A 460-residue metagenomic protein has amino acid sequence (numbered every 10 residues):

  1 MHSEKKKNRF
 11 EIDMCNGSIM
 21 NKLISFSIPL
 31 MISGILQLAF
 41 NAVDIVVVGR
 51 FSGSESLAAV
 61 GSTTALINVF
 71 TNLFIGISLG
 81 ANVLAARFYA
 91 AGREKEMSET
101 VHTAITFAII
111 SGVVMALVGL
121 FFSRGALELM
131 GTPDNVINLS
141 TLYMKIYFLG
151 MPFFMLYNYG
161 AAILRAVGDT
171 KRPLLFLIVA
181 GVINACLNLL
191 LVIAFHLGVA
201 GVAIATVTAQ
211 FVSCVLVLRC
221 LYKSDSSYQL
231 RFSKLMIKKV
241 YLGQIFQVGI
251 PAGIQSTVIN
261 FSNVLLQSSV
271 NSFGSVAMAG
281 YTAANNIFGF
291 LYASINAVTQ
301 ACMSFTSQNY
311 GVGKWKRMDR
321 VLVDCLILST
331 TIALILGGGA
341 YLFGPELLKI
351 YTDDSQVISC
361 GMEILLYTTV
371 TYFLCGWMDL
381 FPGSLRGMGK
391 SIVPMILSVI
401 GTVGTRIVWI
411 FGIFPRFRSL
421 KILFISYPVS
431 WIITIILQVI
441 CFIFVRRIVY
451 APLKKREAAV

Functional and structural regions predicted by a protein language model:
M1-S27, A85-G150, A194-I250, T306-T371 (+1 more regions): Short alpha-helical transmembrane segments in multi-pass integral membrane proteins
N16, M20-A39, V43, L66-L73 (+8 more regions): Residue-level signal for short hydrophobic patches within transmembrane helices of multi-pass membrane transporters
S25-D44, I146, A180, A209-S213 (+3 more regions): Transmembrane helical elements of multi-pass membrane transporters/channels
F26, L30-L38, I75, F107-A116 (+8 more regions): Hydrophobic alpha-helical transmembrane segments in multi-pass membrane proteins
I35, A39-A58, L127-D134, L190-L197 (+4 more regions): Helix-terminus/linker motif at the lipid-water interface of multi-pass membrane proteins
L57-L117, F154-P173, G280-G338, L342-G344 (+2 more regions): Small-residue-rich hydrophobic transmembrane alpha-helices
V69-N72, N184-N188, C214-L218, F290-A293 (+3 more regions): Hydrophobic transmembrane alpha-helices of multi-pass small-molecule transporters
S78, Y147-R165, P173-G181, V202-V215 (+4 more regions): Short runs within selected transmembrane alpha-helices of multi-pass transporters and secretion channels
